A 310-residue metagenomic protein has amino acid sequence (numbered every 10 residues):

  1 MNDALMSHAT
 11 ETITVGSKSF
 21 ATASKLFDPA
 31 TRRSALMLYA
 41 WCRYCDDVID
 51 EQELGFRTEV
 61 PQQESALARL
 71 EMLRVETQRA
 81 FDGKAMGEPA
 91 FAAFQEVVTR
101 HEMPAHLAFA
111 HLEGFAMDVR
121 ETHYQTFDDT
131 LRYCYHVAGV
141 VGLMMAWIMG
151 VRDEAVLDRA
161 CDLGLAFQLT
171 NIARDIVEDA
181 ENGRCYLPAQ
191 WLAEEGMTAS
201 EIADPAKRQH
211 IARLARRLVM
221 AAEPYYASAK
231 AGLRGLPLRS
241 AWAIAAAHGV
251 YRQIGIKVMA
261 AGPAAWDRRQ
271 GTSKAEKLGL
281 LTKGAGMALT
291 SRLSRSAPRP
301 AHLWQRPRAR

Functional and structural regions predicted by a protein language model:
M1-A166, A173, V177-R310: Catalytic cores of Mg2+-dependent Asp-rich isoprenoid enzymes
